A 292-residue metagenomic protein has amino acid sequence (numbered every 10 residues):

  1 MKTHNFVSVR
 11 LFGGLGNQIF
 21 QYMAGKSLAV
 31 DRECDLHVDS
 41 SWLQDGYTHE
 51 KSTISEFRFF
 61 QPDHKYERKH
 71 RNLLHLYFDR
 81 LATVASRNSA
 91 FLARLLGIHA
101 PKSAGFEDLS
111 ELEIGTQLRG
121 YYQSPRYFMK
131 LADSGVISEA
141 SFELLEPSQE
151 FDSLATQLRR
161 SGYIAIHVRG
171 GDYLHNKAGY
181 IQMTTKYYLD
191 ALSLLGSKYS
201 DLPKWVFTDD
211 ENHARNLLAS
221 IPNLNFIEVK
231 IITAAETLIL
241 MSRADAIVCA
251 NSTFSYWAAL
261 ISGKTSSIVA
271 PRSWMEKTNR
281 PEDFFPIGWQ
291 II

Functional and structural regions predicted by a protein language model:
K2-S8: Extreme N-terminal starter segment of soluble prokaryotic enzymes
N5, H49-Y199: Secretory-pathway luminal glycosyltransferase catalytic domains
L11-F20: A short, glycine/small-residue-rich beta-strand->loop->alpha-helix junction that serves as a flexible
L15, L194-A270, M275-T278, F284: Donor-binding and catalytic core of enzymes assembling or modifying cell-surface/extracellular glycoconjugates
Q21-L28: Short amphipathic alpha-helix
C34-D45: A short beta-strand-loop structural module common to alpha/beta enzyme folds
V38-S40, A165-V168, P203-T208: Short beta-strand segments
H64, K277-I292: Leloir-type glycosyltransferase catalytic cores
